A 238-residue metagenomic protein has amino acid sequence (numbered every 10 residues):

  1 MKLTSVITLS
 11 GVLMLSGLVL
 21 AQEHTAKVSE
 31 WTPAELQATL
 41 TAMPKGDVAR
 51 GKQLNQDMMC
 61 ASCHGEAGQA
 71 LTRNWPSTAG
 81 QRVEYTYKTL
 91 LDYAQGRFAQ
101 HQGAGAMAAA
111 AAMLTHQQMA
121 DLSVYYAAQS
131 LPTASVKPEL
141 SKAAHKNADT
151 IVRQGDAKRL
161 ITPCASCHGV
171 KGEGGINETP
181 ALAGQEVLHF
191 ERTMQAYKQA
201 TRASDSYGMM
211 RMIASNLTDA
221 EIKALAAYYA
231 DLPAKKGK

Functional and structural regions predicted by a protein language model:
M1-K45, L91, A220, A230-K238: N-terminal export/targeting leaders of redox proteins
E23-S29, Y87, L140, H145-Q154 (+7 more regions): Predominantly soluble domains enriched in secretory-pathway, periplasmic, or organellar proteins
H24-Q56, L71, L131-A157: Electrostatic cytochrome c docking/interface patches
A34-G96: The feature marks the first
D47, R82, T89, A106 (+6 more regions): Stable alpha-helical elements in mature extracytoplasmic
A49-A61, R153-A165, N177-R192, A220: Sequence context surrounding c-type heme c attachment/ligation sites in exported
M58-E66, L122, I161-K171, L225 (+1 more regions): The canonical Cys-X-X-Cys-His
L71-A79, Y93-E139, I176-A181, Q199-L232 (+1 more regions): Axial heme c-ligation environment in periplasmic c-type cytochrome domains
